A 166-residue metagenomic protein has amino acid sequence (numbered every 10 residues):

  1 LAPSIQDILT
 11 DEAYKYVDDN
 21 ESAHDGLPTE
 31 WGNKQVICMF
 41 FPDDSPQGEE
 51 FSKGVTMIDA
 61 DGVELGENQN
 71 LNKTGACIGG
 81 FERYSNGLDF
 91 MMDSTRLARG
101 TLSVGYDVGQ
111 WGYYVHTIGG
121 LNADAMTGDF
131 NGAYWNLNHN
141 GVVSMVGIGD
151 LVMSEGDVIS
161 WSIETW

Functional and structural regions predicted by a protein language model:
L1-W166: Ubiquitin-like/PB1-type beta-grasp interaction modules and other compact soluble beta-rich domains
